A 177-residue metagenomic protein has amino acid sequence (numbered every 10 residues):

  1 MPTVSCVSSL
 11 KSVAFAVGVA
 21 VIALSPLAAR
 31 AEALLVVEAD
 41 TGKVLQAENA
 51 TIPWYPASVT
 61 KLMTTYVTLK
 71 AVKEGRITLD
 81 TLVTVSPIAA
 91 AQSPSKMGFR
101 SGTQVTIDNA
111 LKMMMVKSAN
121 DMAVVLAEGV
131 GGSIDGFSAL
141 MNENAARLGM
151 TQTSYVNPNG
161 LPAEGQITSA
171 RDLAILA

Functional and structural regions predicted by a protein language model:
M1-A16: Bacterial N-terminal signal peptides that target proteins for export
A14-S25: Bacterial N-terminal signal peptides
P26-R171: Active-site-adjacent loops and short helices of periplasmic peptidoglycan-processing enzymes
D172-A177: Extracytoplasmic
